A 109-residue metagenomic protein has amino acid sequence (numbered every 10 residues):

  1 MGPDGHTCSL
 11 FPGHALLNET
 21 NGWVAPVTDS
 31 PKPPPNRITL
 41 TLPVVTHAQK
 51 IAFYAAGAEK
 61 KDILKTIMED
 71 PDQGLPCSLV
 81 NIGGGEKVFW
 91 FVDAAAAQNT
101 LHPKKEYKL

Functional and structural regions predicted by a protein language model:
M1-L109: Conserved phosphate- and dinucleotide-binding cores of soluble alpha/beta proteins, encompassing both enzyme active
